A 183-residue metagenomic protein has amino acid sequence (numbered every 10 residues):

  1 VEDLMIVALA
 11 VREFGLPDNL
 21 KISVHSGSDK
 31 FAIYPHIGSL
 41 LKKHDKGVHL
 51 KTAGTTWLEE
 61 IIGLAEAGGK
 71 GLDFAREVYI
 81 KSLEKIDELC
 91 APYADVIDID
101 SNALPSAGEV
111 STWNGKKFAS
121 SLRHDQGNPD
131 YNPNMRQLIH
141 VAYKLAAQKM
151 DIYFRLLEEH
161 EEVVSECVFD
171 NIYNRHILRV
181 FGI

Functional and structural regions predicted by a protein language model:
V1-I183: Active-site capping/gating regions of soluble enzymes
